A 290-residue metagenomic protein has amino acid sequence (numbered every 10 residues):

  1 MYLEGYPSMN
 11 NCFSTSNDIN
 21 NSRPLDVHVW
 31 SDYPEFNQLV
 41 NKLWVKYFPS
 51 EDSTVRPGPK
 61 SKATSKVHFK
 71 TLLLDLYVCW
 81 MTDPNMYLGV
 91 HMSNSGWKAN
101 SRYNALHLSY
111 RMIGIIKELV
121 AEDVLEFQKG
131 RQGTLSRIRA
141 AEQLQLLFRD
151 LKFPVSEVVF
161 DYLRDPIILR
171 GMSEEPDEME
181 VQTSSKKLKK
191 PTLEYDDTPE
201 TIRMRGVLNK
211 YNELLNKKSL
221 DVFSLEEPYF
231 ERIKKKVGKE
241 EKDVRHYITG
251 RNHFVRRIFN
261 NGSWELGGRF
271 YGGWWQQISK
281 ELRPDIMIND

Functional and structural regions predicted by a protein language model:
Y2-S65: Long, low-complexity, charged/polar intrinsically disordered regions in eukaryotic proteins
G5, L72-L73, L88-V90, E118-L119: Extended repeat-based interaction scaffolds and adjacent low-complexity, acidic/S/T/P-biased segments that form broad
V27, W44-V45, P49-K60, T64-V67 (+4 more regions): Helical catalytic core of nucleic-acid polymerases
L39, I115, V207-K210: Charge-rich, solvent-exposed alpha-helical interaction surfaces
K70-D75, G114: Pre-recognition alpha-helix immediately N-terminal to the DNA-recognition helix within helix-turn-helix or winged-helix
Y110-G114, R203-G206: Generic recognition of stable, solvent-exposed alpha-helical segments in well-folded globular domains
I116-G133: A short, conserved structural fragment
Q128, L135-D290: Acidic, glycine-rich two-metal-ion catalytic cores of nucleic acid-processing enzymes
